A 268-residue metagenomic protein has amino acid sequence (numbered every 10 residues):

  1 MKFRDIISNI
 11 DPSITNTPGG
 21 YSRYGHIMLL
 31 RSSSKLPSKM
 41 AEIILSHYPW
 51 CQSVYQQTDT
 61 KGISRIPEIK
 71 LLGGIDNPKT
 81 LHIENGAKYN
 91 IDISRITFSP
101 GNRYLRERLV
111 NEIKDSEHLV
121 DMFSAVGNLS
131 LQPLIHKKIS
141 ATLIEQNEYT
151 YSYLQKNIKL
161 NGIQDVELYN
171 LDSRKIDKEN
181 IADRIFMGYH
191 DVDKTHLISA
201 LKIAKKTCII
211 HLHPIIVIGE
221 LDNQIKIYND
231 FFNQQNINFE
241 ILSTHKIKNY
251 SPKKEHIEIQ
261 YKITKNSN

Functional and structural regions predicted by a protein language model:
M1-N268: SAM-dependent transferase fold signal centered on methyltransferase-like domains, encompassing both Class I
